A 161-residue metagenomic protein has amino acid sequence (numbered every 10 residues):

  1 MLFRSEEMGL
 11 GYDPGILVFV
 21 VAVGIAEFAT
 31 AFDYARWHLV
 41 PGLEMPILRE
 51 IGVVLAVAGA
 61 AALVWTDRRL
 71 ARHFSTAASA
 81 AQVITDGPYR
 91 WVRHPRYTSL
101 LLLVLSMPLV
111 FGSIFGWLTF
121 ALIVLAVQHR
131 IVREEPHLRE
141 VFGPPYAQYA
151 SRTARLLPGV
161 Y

Functional and structural regions predicted by a protein language model:
M1-T85, L102-Y161: Membrane-anchoring alpha-helices and their flanking helix-loop junctions
I51, P88-L101: Membrane-interface loop-to-helix entry segments
